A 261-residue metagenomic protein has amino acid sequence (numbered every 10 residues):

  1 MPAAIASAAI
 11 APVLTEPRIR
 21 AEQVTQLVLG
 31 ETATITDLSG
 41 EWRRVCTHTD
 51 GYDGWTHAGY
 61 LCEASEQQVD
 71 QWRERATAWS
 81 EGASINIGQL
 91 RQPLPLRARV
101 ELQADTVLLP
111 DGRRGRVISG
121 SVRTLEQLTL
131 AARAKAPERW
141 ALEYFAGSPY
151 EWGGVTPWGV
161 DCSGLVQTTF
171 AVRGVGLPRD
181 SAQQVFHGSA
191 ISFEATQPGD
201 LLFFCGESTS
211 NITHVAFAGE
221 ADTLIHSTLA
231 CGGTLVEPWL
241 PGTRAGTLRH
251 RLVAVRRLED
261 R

Functional and structural regions predicted by a protein language model:
M1-L14, Q68-A83, T168-Q183: Short, basic/aromatic beta-hairpin or loop at an interaction surface
M1-P2, R18, T25, E31-T32 (+4 more regions): Boundary regions of SH3-family modules and the immediately adjacent low-complexity/disordered segments in eukaryotic
Q23, Q89-L90, S189-S192: Short, conserved secondary-structure segments in the cores of folded domains
R43-C46, H214-A218: Short beta-strand-centered aromatic/proline hotspots
E63, L125, S189, G219-R261: Aromatic- and glycine-rich peptidoglycan recognition patches
P149, V155, C205-H214, T228-G233: Active-site loop architecture of trypsin-fold serine endopeptidases
P149-P198: Catalytic cysteine-centered active-site loop
